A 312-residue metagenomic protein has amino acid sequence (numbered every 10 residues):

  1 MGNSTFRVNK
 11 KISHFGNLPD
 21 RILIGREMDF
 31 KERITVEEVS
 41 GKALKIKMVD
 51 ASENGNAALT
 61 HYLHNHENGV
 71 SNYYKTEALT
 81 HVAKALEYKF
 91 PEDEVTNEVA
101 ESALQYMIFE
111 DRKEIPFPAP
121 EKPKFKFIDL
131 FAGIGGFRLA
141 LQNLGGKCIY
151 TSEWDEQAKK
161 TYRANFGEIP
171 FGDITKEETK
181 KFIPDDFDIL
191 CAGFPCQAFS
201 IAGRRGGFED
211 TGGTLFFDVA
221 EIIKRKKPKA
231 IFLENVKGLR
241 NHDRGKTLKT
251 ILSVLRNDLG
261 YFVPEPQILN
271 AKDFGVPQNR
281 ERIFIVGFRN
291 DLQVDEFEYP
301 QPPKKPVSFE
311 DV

Functional and structural regions predicted by a protein language model:
M1-C148, V254-D258, R282-V312: S-adenosyl-L-methionine-dependent DNA methyltransferase catalytic core
F127, L190, I231: Receiver (REC) domain switch-region micro-motif
S152-D155, E234-N235: Conserved acidic E/D residue at the C-terminus of a beta-strand in Rossmann-like folds
E156-K160: Short alpha-helix immediately C-terminal to the canonical SAM-binding loop
G167-I174: Conserved SAM-binding strand-loop segment of SAM-dependent methyltransferases
G172, A192, L233: Redox-cofactor binding/interface segments in oxidoreductases and associated redox assembly factors
T179-F187, F199-V312: Class I S-adenosyl-L-methionine
F187-G193: Short SAM/SAH-binding signature in class I
